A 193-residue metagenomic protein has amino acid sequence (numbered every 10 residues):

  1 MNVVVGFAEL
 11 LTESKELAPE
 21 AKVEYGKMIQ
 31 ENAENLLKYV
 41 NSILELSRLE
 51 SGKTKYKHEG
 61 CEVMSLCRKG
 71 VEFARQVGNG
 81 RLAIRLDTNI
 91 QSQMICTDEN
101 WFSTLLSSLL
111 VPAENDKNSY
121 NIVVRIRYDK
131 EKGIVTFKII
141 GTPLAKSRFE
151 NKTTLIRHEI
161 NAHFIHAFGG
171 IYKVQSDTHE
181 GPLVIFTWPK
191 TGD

Functional and structural regions predicted by a protein language model:
T12-P19: Short acidic helix/loop segment immediately C-terminal to the autophosphorylated histidine in two-component histidine
E31-L36: Short alpha-helical segment of the dimerization/phosphotransfer core of two-component systems
L37-K55: Conserved E/DxxT/N motif and adjacent residues on the DHp alpha2 helix of HisKA-family sensor histidine kinases
S51-C61, L66, C96: Short flexible loop/turn segments at helix-to-beta-strand junctions within the C-terminal catalytic HATPase_c
K57-E62, A83-Q93, D129: Conserved catalytic submotifs in the C-terminal HATPase_c
V77-L86, N118: Short conserved segments within the C-terminal catalytic ATPase subdomain
I160-G169: Conserved glycine-/histidine-rich ATP-lid loop and adjacent helix of the Bergerat-fold HATPase_c
G169-Q175: Glycine-rich ATP-binding loops of the HATPase_c
